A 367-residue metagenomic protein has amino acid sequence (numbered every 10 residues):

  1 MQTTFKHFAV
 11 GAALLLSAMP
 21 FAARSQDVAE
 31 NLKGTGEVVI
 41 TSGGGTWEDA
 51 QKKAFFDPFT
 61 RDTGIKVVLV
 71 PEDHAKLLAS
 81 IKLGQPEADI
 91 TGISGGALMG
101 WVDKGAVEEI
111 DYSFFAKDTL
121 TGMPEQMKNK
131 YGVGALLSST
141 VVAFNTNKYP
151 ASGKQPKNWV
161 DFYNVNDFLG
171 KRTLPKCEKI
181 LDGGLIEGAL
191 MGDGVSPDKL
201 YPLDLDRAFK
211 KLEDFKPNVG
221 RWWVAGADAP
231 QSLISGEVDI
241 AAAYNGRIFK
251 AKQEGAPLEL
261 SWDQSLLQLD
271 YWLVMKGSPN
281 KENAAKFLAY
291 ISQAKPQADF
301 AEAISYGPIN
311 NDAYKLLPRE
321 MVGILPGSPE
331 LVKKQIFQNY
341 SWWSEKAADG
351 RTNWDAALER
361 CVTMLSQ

Functional and structural regions predicted by a protein language model:
Q26-G100: Early extracytoplasmic/lumenal segment of secretory-pathway proteins
G45-K52, P86-A88, G92-I234: Extracytoplasmic ligand-binding site segments that recognize negatively charged/polar headgroups
A88-G92, W222, D239-Y244, E259: Paired acidic/hydrophobic, glycine-rich loop segments that form the ligand-binding mouth/hinge of periplasmic-binding
A97-G100, I234, I240-P257: A ligand-binding cleft/hinge motif common to bilobed small-molecule-binding domains
S138, D206-F215, K252-S278, E320: Periplasmic-binding protein-like
A143-K148, L190-G194, L269-K281, D299-E302: A bilobed periplasmic-binding-protein/Venus flytrap-type ligand-binding module shared by bacterial periplasmic
M275-Q338: Mature extracytoplasmic/periplasmic domains
K334-Q367: Conserved C-terminal helix/tail region of periplasmic/extracytoplasmic solute-binding proteins
